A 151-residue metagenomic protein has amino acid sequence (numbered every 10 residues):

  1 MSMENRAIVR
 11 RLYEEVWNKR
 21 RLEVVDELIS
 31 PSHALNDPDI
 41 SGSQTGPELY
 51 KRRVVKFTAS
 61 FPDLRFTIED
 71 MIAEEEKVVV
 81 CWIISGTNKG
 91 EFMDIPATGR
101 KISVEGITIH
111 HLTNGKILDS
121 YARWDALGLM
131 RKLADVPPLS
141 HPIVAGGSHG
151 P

Functional and structural regions predicted by a protein language model:
M1-P151: C-terminal and inter-domain tail/linker signature
